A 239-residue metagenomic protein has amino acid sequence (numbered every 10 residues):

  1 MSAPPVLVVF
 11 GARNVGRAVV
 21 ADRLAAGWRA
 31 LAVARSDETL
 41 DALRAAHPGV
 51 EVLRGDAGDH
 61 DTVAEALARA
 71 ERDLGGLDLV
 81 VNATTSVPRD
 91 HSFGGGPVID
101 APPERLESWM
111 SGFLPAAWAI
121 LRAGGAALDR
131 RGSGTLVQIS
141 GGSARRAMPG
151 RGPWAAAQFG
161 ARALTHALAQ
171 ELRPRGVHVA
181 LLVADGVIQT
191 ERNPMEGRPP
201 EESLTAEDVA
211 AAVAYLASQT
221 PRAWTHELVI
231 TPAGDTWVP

Functional and structural regions predicted by a protein language model:
S2-L31: Canonical Rossmann dinucleotide-binding motif of NAD(H)/NADP(H)-dependent dehydrogenases/reductases, specifically
P4-P5, G76-D78, L106, L128-S140 (+1 more regions): Active-site loop of short-chain dehydrogenase/reductase
V9-F10, L77-S92, F113, Q138 (+1 more regions): Rossmann-fold scaffold of SDR-type NAD(P)-dependent oxidoreductases
H47-D61: Rossmann-fold cofactor-recognition segment
R72, S108-R130, Q170: Amphipathic alpha-helical dimer-interface segment in Rossmann-like NAD(P)H-dependent oxidoreductases
T85-E107, G150: Conserved mid-core segment of classical short-chain dehydrogenase/reductases
R105, W109, F113, T135-G160 (+2 more regions): Catalytic loop of short-chain dehydrogenase/reductase
P174-V177, L181-D185, Q189, E196-P239: C-terminal helical subdomain
